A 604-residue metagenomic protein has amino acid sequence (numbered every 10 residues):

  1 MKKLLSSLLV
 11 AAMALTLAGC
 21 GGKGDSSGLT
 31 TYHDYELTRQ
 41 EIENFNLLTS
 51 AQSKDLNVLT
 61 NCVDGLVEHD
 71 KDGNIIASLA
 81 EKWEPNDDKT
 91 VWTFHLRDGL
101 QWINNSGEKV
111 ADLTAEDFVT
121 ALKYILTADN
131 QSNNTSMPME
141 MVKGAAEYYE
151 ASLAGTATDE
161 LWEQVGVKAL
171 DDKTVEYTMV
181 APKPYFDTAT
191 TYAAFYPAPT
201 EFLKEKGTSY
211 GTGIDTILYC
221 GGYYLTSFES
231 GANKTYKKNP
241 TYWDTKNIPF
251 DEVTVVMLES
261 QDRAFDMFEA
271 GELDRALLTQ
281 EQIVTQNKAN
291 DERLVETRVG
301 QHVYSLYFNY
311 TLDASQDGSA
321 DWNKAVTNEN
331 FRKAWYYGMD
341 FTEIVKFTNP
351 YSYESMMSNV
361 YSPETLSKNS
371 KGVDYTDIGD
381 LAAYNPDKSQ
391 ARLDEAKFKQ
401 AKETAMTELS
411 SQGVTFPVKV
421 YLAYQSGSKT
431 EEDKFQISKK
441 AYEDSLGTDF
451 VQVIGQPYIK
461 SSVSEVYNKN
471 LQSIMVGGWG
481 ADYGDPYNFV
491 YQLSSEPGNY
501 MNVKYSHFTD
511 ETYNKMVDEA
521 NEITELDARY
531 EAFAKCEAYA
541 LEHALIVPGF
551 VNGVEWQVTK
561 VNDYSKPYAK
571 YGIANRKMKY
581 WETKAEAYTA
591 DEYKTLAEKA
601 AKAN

Functional and structural regions predicted by a protein language model:
T16-G19: C-terminal motif of bacterial Sec signal peptides marking the signal peptidase cleavage site
E36-D87, L218: N-terminal lobe/hinge region of extracytoplasmic solute-binding protein
E81-G144, E176, M267, W322-T327 (+2 more regions): Aromatic- and charge-enriched surface segment that lines or borders ligand/interaction sites
A115-T120, D172-T178, G222, F250-E252 (+3 more regions): Alpha-helical secondary-structure segments
E160-Q164, D171-K173, T178-E252, D262 (+2 more regions): Gly/Pro-rich hinge or "lid" segments in bacterial periplasmic/extracellular proteins
T226-K237, T254-D317, T342, F347-T348: Extracellular/periplasmic solute-recognition and catalytic clefts
S230, K388-A481, V554: Ligand/substrate-recognition segments at binding pockets and active sites
Y336-T376, S426, T430-K440, V466-N604: Detector for C-terminal structural segments
